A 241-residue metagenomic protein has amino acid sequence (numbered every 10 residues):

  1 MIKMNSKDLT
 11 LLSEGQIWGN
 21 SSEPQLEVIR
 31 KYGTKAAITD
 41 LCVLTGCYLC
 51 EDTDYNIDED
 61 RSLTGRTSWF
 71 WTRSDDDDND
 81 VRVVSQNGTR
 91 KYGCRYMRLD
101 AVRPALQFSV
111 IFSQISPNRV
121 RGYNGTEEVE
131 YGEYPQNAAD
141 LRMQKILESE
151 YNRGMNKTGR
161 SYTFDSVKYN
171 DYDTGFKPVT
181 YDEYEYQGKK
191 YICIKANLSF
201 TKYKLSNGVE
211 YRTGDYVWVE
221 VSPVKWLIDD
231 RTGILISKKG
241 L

Functional and structural regions predicted by a protein language model:
M1-L241: Collagenous Gly-X-Y triple-helix signature in extracellular proteins
